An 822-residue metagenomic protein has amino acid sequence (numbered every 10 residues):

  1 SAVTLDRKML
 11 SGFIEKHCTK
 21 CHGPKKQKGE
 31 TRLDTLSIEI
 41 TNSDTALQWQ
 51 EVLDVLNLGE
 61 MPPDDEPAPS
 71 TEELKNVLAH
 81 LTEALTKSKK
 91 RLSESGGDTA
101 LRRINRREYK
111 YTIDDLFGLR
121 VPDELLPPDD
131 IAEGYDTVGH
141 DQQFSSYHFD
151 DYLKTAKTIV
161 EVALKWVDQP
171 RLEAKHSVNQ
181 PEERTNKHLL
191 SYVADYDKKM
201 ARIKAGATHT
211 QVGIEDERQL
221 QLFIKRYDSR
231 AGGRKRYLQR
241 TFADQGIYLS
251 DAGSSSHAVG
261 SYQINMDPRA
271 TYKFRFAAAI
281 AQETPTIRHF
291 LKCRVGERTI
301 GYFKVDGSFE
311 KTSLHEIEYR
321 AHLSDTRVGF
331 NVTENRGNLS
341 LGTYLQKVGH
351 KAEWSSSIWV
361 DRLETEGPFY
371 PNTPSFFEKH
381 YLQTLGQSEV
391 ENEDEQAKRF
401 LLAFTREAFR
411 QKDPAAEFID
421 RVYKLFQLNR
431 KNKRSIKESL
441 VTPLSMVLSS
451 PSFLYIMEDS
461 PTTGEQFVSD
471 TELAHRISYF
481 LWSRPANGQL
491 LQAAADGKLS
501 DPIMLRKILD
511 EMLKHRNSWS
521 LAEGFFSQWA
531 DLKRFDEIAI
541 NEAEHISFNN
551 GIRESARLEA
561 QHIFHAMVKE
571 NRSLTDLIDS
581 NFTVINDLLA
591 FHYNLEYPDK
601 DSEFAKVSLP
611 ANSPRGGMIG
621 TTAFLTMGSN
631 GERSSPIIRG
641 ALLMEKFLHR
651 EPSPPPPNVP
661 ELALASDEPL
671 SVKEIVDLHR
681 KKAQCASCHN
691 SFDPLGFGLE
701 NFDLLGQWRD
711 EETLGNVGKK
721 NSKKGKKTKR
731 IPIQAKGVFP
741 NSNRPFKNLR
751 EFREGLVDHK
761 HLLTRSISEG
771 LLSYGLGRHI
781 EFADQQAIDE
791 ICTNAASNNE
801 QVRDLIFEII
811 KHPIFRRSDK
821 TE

Functional and structural regions predicted by a protein language model:
A2-T31, D44-E60, D64-E822: Low-complexity, glycine/serine/threonine/alanine-rich intrinsically disordered linker and propeptide segments
D34: Short, aromatic/basic-rich helix-turn unit that serves as a nucleic-acid recognition element
